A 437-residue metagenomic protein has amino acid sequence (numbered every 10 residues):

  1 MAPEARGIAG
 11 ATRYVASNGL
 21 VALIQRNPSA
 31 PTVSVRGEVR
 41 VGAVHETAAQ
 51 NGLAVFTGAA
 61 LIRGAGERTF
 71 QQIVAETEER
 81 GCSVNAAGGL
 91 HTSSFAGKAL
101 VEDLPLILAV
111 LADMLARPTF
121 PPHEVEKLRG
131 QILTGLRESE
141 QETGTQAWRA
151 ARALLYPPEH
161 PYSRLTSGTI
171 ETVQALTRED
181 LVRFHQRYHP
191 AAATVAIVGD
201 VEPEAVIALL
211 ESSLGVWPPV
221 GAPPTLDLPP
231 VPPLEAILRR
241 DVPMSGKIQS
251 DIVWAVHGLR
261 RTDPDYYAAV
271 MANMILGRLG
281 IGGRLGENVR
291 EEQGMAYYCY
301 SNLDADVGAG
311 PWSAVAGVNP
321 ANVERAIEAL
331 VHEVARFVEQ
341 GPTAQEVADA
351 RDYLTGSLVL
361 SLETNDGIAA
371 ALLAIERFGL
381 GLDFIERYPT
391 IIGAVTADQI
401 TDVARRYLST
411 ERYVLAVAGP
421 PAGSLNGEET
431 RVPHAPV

Functional and structural regions predicted by a protein language model:
M1-V33: N- or domain-start disorder-to-order transition segments that initiate the globular core
A9-A11, S29, S34-K98, R164-L165 (+2 more regions): M16/MPP (pitrilysin/insulinase) zinc-metallopeptidase core fold and M16-derived inactive scaffolds
A11-R13, S94, R239-D241, D251-V253 (+1 more regions): Conserved hydrophobic/aromatic beta-strand scaffold that supports enzyme active sites
T12, V21-R26, V182-H185, A236-P243 (+1 more regions): Short, surface-exposed beta-strand/loop micro-motifs that present aromatic residues
V15, Q72-P224, A268, E291-Q293 (+1 more regions): Charge-rich, well-structured scaffold segments of protease-associated domains
V21-I24, S34-E38, A96-K98, T194-A196 (+3 more regions): Soluble periplasmic/extracytoplasmic beta-strand elements of cell-envelope proteins
Q25-P28, S34-V41, A222-G282: His/Glu-based metal-binding/catalytic segments typifying zinc-dependent metallopeptidases
F56, A60, M271, L373: Catalytic glutamate of the conserved HExxH
